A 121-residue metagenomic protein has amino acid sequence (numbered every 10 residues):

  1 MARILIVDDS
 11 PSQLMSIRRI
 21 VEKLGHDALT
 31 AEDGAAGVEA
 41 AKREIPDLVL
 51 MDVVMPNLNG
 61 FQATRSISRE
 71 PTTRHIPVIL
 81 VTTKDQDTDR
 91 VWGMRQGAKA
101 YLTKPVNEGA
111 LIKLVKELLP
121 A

Functional and structural regions predicted by a protein language model:
P11-L29: Two-component/phosphorelay signaling modules centered on CheY-like receiver
G25-E32, A40, L102: Short hydrophobic/Thr-rich beta-strand motif most characteristic of the beta2 strand and flanking loop of CheY-like
E44-L50: Active-site beta3 strand of CheY-like receiver
M55: Receiver (REC) domain active-site loop signature in two-component systems and cognate sites in sensor histidine kinases
V106-K116: C-terminal output helix
